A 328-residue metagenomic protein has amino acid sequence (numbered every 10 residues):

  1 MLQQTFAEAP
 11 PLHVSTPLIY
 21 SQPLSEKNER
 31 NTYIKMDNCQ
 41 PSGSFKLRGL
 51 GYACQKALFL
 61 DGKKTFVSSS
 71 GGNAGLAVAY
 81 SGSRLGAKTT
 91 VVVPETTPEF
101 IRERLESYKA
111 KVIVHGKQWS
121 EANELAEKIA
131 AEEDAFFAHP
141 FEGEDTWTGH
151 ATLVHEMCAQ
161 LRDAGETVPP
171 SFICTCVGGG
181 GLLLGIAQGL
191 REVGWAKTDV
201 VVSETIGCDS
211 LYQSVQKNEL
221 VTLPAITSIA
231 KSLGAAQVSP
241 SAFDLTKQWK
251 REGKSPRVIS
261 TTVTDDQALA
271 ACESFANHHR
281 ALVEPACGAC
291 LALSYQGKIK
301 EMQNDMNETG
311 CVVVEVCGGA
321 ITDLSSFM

Functional and structural regions predicted by a protein language model:
M1-M328: PLP-dependent amino-acid enzyme catalytic core
